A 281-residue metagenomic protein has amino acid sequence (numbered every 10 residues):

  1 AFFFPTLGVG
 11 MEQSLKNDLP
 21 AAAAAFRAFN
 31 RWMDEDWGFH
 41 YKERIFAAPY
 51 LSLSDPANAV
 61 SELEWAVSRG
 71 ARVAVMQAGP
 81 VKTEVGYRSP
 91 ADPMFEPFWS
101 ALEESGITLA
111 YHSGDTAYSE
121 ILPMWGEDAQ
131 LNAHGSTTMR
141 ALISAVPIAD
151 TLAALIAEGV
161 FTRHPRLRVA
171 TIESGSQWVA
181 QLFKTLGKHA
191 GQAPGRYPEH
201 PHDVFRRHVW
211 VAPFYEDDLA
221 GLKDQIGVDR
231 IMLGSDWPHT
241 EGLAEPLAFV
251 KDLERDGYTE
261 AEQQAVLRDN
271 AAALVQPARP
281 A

Functional and structural regions predicted by a protein language model:
A1-T151: Active-site gating/metal-coordination segments in enzymes
S14-K16, I121-M124, Q181-T185, A244-P246 (+1 more regions): Short aromatic-enriched loop/helix-cap "lid" or pocket-rim segments at secondary-structure transitions that line
R31-F39, S61-E64, E158-G159, L167 (+4 more regions): Mid-to-C-terminal alpha-helical segments outside catalytic/metal-binding sites
D36, W65, R69, P97 (+6 more regions): Alpha-helical structural signal in soluble globular domains
A48-P49, H112, I172, A212-P213 (+1 more regions): Active-site neighborhood of phospho(di)ester-bond hydrolases with catalytic His/Asp-centered motifs
S68-V73, S105-T108, R163-L167, F205-W210 (+1 more regions): Glycine-enriched alpha-helix->loop->beta-strand junction motifs that scaffold or abut catalytic
L109, S113-P123, I156-P201: Aromatic-lined glycan-binding groove of carbohydrate-active enzymes
G135, M139-T151, I156, G191-A220: Aromatic-anchored helix/helix-loop segment that forms the rim or "lid" of small-molecule/cofactor binding pockets
